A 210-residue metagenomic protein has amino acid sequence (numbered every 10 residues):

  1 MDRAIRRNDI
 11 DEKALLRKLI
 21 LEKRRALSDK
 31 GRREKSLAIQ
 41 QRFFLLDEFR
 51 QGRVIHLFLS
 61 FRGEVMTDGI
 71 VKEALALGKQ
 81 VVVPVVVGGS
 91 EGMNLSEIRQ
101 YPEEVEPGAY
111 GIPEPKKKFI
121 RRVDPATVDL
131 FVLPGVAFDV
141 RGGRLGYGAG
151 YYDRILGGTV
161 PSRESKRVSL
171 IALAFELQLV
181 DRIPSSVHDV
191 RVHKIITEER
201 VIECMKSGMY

Functional and structural regions predicted by a protein language model:
M1-D11, E22, A76, Y101 (+4 more regions): Surface-exposed, charge/polar-rich loops and edge strands
D2-T127: N-terminal active-site beta-alpha-beta segment that forms phosphate/nucleotide-binding and substrate-recognition loops
I20, L57, V81, V132 (+2 more regions): A residue-level signal for conserved active-site and pocket-lining positions in enzyme catalytic cores
F58-S60, P84, L133-P134, A172-A174: Short beta-strand segments
F61, A137, V201: Flexible, active-site-proximal loop/turn residues at the rims of small-molecule/cofactor binding pockets and catalytic
K72, Y147-D153: Charged helix-capping and loop-helix junction motifs
P113, P134-V136: A structured binding-face within diverse protein domains that lines the active/interaction site
